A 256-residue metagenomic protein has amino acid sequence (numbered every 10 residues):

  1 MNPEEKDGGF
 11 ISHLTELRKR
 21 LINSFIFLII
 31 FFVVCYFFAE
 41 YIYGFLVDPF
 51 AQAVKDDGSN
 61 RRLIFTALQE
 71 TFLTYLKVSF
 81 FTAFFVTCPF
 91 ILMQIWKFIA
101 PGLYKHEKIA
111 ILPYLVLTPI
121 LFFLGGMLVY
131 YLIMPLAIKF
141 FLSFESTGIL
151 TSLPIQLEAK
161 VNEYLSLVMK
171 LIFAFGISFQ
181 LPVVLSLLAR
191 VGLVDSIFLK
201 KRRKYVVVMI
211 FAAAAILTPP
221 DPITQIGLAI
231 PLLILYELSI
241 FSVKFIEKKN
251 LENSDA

Functional and structural regions predicted by a protein language model:
M1-A256: Membrane topogenic/interface segments and analogous intrinsically disordered interaction regions
